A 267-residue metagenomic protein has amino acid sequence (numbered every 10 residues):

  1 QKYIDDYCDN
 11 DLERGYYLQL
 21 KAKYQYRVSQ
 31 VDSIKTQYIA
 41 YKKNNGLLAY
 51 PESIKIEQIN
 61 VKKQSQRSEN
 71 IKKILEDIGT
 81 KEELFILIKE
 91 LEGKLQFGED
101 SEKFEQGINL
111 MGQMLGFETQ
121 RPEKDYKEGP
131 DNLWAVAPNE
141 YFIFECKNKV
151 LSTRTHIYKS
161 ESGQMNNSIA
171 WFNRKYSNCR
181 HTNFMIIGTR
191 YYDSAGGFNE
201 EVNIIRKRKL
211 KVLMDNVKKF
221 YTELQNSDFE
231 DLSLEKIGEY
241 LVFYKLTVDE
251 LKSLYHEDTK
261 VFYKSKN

Functional and structural regions predicted by a protein language model:
Q1-D6, E69-K73: Repeat-mediated protein-protein interaction surfaces in helical alpha-solenoids
Y3-L12, A40-L47: Solenoid-like repeat scaffolds
E13-L20, R27: "A position-specific structural signal for the A-helix of alpha-solenoid helical repeats
Q30-V31: TPR-repeat structural position
Y38-Y41, N45-E99, N267: Interdomain/boundary linker segments immediately adjacent to catalytic/signaling cores
E83-L254: Catalytic core segments in nucleotide and nucleic-acid processing enzymes
L254-N267: Charge-rich interaction segments
